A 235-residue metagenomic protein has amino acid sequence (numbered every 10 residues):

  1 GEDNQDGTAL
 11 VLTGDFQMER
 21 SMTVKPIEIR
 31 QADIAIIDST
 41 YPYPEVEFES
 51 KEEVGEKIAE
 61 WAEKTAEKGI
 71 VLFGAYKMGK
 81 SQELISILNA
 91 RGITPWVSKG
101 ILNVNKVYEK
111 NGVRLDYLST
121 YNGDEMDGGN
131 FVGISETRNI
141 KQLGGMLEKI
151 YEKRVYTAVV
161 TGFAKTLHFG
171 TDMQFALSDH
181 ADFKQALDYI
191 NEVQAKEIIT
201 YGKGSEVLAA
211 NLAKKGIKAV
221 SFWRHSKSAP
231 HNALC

Functional and structural regions predicted by a protein language model:
G1-I70, G79, N105: His/Asp/Glu-rich metal-coordinating catalytic cores of metallo-dependent phosphodiesterases/hydrolases acting on
G1-V24, N122-V132, T137-Y151, Q185 (+1 more regions): Core dinuclear metal-dependent hydrolase active-site scaffold
L10, Y151-D179: Mobile, glycine- and charge-enriched loop segments and immediately flanking short secondary-structure elements within
G14-F16, S39-Y41, Y76-M78, G100-I101 (+5 more regions): Active-site metal-binding loops of divalent metal-dependent hydrolases
Q17-S21, Y41-E45, Y76-Q82, L102-N105 (+3 more regions): Active-site environment of divalent metal-dependent phosphoester hydrolases
G55-V71, A75-G129, S135: Hard-cation-handling environments
I190-T200: Proline-aspartate-enriched helix->loop->beta-strand connector
V207-H231: Short acidic, glycine/proline-enriched helix-loop-strand junctions
